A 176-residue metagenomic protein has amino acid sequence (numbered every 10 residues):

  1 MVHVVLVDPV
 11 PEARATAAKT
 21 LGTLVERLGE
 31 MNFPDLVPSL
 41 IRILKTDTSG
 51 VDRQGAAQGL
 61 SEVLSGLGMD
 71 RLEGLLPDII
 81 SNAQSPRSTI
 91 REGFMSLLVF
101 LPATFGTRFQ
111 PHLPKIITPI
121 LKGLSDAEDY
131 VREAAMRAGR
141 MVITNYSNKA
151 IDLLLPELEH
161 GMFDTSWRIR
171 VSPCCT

Functional and structural regions predicted by a protein language model:
M1-L6, M31-K45, D70-A83, F109-L124 (+1 more regions): HEAT/HEAT-like alpha-solenoid repeats
L6, T20-R27, L44, G59-G66 (+6 more regions): Hydrophobic residues within the alpha-helices of tandem HEAT/HEAT-like
P9-V10, T48-S49, P86-R87, A127-E128 (+1 more regions): Short inter-helical turns and helix N-cap capping residues of alpha-solenoid HEAT/ARM repeat scaffolds
R53, G66-L67, A127, N145-Y146 (+1 more regions): Eukaryotic alpha-helical solenoid repeat scaffolds
